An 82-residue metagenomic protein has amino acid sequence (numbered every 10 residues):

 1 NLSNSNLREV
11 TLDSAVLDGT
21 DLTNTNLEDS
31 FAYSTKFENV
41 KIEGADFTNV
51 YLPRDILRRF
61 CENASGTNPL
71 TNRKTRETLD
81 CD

Functional and structural regions predicted by a protein language model:
N1-D82: Tandem repeat scaffolds
